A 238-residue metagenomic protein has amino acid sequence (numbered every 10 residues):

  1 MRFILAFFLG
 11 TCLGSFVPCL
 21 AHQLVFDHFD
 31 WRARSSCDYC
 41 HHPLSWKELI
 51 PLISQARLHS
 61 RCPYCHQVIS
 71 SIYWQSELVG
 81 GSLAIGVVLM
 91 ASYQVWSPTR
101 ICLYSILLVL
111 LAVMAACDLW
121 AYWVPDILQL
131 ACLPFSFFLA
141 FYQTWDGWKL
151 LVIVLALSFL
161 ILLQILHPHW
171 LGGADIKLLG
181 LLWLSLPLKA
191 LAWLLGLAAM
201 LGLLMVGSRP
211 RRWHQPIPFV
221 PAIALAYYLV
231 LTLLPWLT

Functional and structural regions predicted by a protein language model:
M1-T238: A membrane-topology feature that recognizes alpha-helical transmembrane segments and their immediate juxtamembrane
